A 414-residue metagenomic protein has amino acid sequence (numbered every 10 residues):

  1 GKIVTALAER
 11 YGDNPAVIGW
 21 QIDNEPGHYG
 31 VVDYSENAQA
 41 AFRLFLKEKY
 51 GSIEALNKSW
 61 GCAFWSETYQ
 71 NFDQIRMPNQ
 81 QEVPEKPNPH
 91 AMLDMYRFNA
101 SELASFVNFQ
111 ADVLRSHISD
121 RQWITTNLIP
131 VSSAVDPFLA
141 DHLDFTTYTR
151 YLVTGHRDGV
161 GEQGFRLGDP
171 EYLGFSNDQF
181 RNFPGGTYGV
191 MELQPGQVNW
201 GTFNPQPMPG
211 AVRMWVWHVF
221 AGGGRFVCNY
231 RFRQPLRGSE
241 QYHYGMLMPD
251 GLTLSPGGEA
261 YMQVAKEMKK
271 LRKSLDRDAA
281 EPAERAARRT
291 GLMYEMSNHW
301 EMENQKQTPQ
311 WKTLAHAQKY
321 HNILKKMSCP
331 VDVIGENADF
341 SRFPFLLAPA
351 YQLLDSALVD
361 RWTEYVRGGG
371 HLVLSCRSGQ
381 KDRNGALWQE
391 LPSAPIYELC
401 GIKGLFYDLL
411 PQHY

Functional and structural regions predicted by a protein language model:
G1-Y172: Polysaccharide-binding and catalytic clefts of secreted carbohydrate-active enzymes
F72-I75, N108, Y151, E162-Y414: Carbohydrate-binding surfaces of carbohydrate-active enzymes
